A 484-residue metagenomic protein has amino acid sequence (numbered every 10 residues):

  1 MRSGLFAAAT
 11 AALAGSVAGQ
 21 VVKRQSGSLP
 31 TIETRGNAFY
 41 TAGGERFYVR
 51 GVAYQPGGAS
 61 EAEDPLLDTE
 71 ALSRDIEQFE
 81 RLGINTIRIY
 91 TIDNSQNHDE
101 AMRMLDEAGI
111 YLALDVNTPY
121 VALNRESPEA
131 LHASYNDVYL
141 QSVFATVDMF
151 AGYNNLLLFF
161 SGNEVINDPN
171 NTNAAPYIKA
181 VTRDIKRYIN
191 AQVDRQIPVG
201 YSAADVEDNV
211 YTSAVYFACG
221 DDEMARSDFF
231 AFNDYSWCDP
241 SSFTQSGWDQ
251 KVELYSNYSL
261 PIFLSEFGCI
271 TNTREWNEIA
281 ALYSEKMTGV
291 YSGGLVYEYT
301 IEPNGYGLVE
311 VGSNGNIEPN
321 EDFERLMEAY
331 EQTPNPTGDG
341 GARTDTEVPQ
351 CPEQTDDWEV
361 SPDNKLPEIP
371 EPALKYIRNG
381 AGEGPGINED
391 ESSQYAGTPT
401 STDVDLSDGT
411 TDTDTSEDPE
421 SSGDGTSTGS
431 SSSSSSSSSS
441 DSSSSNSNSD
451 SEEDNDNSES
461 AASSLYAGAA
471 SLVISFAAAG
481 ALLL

Functional and structural regions predicted by a protein language model:
R2-G4, T10-L29, A479-L484: N-terminal signal peptide
V21-A108, F144, D148: Active-site-adjacent substrate/metal-binding segments within catalytic domains of carbohydrate-active enzymes
A71-N124, I178-Q196, G200: Aromatic-lined substrate-binding rim segments of carbohydrate-active enzymes
V143-N173, G200: Active-site groove signature of glycoside hydrolases
N171-L282: Noncatalytic carbohydrate-binding groove/subsite architecture in carbohydrate-active enzymes
T271-P352, E359-P362: Substrate-binding cleft of secreted/luminal carbohydrate-active enzymes
E391-E459: C-terminal low-complexity, Ser/Thr- and acidic/Pro-rich disordered "stalk" regions positioned immediately N-terminal
E459-L484: Cleavable C-terminal sorting propeptides in eukaryotic secreted/cell-surface proteins
